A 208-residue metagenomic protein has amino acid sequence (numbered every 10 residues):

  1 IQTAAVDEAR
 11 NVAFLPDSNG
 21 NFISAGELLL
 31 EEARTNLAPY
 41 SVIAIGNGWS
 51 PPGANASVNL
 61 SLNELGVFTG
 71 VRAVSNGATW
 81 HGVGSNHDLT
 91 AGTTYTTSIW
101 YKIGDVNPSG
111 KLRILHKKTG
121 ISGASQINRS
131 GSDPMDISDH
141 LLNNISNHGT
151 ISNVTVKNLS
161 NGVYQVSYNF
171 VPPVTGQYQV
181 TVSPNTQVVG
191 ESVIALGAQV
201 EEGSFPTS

Functional and structural regions predicted by a protein language model:
I1-S208: Extracellular and organelle-lumenal recognition/adhesion modules and their flexible linkers in secreted
